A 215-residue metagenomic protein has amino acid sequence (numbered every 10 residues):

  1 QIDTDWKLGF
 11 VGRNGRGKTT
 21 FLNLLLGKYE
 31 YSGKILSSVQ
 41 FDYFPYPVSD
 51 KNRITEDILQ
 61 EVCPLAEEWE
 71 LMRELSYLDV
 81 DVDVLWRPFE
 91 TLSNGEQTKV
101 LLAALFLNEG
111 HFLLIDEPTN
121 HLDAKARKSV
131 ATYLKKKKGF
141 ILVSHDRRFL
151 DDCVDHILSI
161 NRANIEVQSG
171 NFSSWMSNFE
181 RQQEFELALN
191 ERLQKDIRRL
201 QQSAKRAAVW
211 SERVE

Functional and structural regions predicted by a protein language model:
Q1, E184-E215: Flexible nucleotide-interacting loop at or near the entrance of a catalytic core
Q1-E191: ABC ATP-binding cassette signature C-motif
